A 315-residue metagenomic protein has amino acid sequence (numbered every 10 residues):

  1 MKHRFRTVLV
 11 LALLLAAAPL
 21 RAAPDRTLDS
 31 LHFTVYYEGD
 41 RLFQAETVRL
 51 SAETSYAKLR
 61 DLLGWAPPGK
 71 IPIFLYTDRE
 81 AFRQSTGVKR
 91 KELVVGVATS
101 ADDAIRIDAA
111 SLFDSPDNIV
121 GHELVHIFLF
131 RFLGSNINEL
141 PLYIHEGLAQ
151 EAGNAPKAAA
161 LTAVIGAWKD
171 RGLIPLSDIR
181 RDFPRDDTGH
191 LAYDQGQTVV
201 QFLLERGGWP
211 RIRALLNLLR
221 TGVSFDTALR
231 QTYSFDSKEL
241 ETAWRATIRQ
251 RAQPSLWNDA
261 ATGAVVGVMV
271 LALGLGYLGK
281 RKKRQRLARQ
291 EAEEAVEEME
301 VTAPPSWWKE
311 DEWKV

Functional and structural regions predicted by a protein language model:
M1-L9: Bacterial N-terminal signal peptides that target proteins for export
V8-A17: Bacterial N-terminal signal peptides
A16-R26, L256: Bacterial Sec-dependent signal peptides at the C-terminal "C-region" and cleavage site
A22-I137, P141, A192, F225: Juxtacatalytic substrate-recognition/specificity segment
E92-N118, R131-A261, V265: Acidic/His/Gly-enriched intrinsically disordered linker/tail segments that often contain short helix/coil "MoRF-like"
A252-V315: C-terminal single-pass membrane-anchor helix
